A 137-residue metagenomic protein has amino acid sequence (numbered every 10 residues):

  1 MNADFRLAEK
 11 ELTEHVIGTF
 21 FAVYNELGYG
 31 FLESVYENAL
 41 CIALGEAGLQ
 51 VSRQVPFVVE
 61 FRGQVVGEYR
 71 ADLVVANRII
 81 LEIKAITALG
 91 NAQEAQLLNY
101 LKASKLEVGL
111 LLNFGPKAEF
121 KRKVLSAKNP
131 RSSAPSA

Functional and structural regions predicted by a protein language model:
M1-E11, R62, A127-A137: Intrinsic disorder/low-complexity segments
M1-L27: Interdomain/boundary linker segments immediately adjacent to catalytic/signaling cores
G28, V51, A71-L89, Y100: Conserved catalytic cores of phosphodiester-cleaving nucleases, focusing on short active-site segments
Y29-E37: Hot-dog-fold acyl-thioester-processing enzymes
A47-E60: A short acidic/basic microdomain associated with nuclease active sites
L49, Y69-A71, A118: Change "...and in nucleic-acid phosphodiester-cleaving endonucleases..." to "...and in nucleic-acid processing enzymes
K84-A137: Nucleic-acid nuclease catalytic cores
